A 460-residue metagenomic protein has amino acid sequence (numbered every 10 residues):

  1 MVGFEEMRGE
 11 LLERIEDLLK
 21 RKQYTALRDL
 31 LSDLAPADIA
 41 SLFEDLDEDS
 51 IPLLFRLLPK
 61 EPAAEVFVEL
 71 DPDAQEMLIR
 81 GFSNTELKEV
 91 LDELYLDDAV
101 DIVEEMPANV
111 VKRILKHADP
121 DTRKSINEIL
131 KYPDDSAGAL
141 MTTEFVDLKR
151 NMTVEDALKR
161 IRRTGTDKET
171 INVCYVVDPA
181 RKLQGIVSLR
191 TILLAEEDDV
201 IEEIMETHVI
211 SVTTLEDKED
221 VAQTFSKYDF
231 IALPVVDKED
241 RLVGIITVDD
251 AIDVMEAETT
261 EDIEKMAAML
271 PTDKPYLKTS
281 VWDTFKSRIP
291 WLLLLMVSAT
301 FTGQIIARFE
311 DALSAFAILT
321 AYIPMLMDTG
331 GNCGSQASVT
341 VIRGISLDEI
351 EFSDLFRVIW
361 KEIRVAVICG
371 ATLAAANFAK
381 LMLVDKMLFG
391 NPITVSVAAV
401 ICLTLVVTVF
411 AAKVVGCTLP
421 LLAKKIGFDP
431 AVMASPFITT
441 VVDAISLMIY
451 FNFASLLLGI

Functional and structural regions predicted by a protein language model:
M1-L270: Hydrophobic packing positions in regular secondary-structure scaffolds
P36, W291-A299, Y322, L326 (+15 more regions): Alpha-helical transmembrane segments in multi-pass membrane proteins
D250-T284, C333-I359, L421-A423: Non-transmembrane, extramembrane segments of multi-pass ion/lipid transporters
K278-S287, E351-A366, A399, K425-V441: Membrane-interface segments at loop-to-transmembrane junctions
W282-S346: Core alpha-helical transmembrane segments of integral membrane proteins
A307-A315, D348, L381-G390, C417 (+4 more regions): Transmembrane helix-loop junctions in multipass membrane proteins, especially transporters and channels
R308-Y322, L388-V400, A431: Membrane-water interface of transmembrane alpha-helices in multipass transporters/channels
L355-A376, K380, D385-G390: Short alpha-helical transmembrane segments in multi-pass integral membrane proteins
